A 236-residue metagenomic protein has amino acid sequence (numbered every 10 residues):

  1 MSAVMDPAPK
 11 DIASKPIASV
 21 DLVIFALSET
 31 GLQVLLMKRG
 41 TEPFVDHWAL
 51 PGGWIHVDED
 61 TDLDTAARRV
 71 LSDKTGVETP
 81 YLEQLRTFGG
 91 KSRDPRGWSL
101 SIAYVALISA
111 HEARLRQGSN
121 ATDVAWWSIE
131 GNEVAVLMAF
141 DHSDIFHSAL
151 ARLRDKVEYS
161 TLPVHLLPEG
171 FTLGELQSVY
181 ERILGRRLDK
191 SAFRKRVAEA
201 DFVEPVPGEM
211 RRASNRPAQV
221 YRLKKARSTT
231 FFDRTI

Functional and structural regions predicted by a protein language model:
S2-P7: Short Pro/Gly-enriched beta-strand edge/turn motifs at strand-loop
P9-V34: Conserved N-terminal beta-strand and adjoining loop/helix that marks the start of the Nudix/MutT-like hydrolase domain
P16-V20, D64-R68, S72-N120, W126 (+3 more regions): Active-site segment of metal-dependent pyrophosphate-handling enzymes, primarily the Nudix hydrolase catalytic core
I24-A26, L36, V105-L107, V220-R222: Short, well-ordered beta-strand micro-motif
G31-D73, V77-T79, T87-G89, V157-G174 (+1 more regions): Conserved Nudix-box catalytic region and its N-terminal flanking loop in Nudix hydrolases and closely related
A103-A106, L115-V157, L166-G174, V179 (+2 more regions): NUDIX/MutT-family hydrolases
S178-R187: Short helix-coil junctions and helix-kink-helix linkers
P205-I236: Long, intrinsically disordered, low-complexity Ser/Thr/Pro-rich regulatory/activation regions of nuclear proteins
